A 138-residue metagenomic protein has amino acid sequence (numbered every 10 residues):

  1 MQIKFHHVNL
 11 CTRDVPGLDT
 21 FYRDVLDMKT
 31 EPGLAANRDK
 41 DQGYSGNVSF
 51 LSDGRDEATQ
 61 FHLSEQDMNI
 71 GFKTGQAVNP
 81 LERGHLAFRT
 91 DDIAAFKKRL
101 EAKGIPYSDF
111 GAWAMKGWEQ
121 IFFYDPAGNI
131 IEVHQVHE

Functional and structural regions predicted by a protein language model:
M1, F88, K97-E138: Vicinal oxygen chelate
K4-R13, S49-R55, F72-R99, E119-Y124: Vicinal oxygen chelate
N9-T59: Core segments of cupin and vicinal oxygen chelate
G17-T20, D24, A94-A102: Replace "anionic and nucleotidyl ligands
A35-D39, M68-T74, D109: A short, acidic/glycine-rich surface segment
T59-E65: A short acidic-to-branched-hydrophobic micro-motif
E65-I70, E138: Short, solvent-exposed aromatic-acidic interface loops
